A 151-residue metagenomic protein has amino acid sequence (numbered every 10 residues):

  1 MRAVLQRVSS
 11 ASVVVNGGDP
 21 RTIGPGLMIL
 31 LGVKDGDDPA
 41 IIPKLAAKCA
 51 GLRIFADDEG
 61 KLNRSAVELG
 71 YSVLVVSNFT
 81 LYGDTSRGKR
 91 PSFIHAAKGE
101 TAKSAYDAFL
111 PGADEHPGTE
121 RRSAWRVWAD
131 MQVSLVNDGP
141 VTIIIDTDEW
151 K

Functional and structural regions predicted by a protein language model:
R7, V33, S77-N78, L135-N137 (+1 more regions): Flexible glycine-/small-residue-rich
S9, A50, L110, D114-G118 (+3 more regions): Signal for well-folded cores of large energy- and translation-related assemblies
V13: Short aromatic-centered micro-motifs
G18-G70, G83-H95, E100-G112, H116-P117 (+1 more regions): Compact, glycine-rich, soluble single-domain proteins
L45, V76, V141: Residue-level signal for inorganic ion chemistry
F93-A96, D138-K151: Short, low-complexity, polybasic intrinsically disordered segments
R121-P140: Short, active-site-adjacent segments that bind or coordinate small-molecule cofactors and metal centers
